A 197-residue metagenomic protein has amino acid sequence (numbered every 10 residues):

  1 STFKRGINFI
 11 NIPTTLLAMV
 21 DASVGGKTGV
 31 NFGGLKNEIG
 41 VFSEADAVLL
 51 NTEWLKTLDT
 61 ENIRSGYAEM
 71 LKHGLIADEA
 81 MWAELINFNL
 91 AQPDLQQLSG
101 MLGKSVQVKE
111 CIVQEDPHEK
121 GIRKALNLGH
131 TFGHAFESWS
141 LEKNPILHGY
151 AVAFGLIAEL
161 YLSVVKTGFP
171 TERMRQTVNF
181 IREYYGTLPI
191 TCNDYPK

Functional and structural regions predicted by a protein language model:
S1-T2, L156: Contiguous, well-ordered alpha-helical segments that form the cores/surfaces of helical PPI scaffolds
T2-L90: A glycine/threonine-rich phosphate-anchoring loop and its flanking beta-alpha core in nucleotide/phosphate-binding
F88-P196: Active-site segments that bind and position negatively charged phosphate/pyrophosphate groups
